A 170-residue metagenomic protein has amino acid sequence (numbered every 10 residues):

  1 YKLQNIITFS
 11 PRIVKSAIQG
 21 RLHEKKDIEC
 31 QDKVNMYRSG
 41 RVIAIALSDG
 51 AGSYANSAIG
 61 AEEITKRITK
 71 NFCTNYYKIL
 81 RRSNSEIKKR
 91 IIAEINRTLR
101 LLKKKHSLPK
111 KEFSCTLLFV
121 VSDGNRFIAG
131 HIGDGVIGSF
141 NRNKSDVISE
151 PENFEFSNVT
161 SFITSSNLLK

Functional and structural regions predicted by a protein language model:
Y1-K170: PP2C/PPM-type serine/threonine phosphatase catalytic domain
